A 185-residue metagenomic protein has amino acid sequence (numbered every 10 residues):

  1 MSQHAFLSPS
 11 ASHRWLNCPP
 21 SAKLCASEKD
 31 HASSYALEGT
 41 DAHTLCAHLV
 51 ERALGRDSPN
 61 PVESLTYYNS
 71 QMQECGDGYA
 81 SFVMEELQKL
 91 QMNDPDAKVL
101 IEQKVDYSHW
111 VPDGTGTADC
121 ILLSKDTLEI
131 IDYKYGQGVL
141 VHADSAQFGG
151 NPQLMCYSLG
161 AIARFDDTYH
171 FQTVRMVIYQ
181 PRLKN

Functional and structural regions predicted by a protein language model:
M1-T127, R175: Metal-dependent nuclease catalytic cores that hydrolyze phosphodiester bonds in DNA/RNA, characterized by
L37, P95-N185: Mg2+/Mn2+-dependent nuclease catalytic core
